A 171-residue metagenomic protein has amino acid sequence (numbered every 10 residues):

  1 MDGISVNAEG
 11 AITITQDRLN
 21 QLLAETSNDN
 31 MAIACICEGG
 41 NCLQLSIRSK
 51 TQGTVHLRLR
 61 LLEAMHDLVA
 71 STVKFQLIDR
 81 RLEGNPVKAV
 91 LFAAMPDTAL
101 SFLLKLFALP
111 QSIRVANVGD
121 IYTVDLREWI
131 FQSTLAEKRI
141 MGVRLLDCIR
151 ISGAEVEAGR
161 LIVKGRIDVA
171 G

Functional and structural regions predicted by a protein language model:
M1-G171: Extracellular/lumenal and peripheral-membrane lipid-interaction modules
